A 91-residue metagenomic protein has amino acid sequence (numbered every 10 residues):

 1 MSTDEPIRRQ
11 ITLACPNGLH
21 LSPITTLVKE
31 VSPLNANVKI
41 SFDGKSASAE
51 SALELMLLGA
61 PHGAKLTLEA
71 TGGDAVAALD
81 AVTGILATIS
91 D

Functional and structural regions predicted by a protein language model:
D4-C15: Short amphipathic
A14, F42, E69: Thr-Gly-centered strand-to-loop micro-motif
N17-K39, K45-H62, A75: Amphipathic alpha-helical interaction surfaces in cytosolic regulatory modules
L57-D91: C-terminal structural segments of small proteins and small subunits
